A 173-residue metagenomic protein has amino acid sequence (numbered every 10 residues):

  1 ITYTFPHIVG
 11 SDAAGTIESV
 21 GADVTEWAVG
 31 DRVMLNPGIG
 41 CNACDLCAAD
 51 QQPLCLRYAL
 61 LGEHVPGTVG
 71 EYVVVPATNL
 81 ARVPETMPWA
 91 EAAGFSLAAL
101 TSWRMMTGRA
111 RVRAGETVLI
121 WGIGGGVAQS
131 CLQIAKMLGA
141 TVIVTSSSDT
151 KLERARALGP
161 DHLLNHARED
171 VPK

Functional and structural regions predicted by a protein language model:
I1-A48, P84-M87: Glycine-rich beta-strand-centered segment in the early N-terminal region that forms part of a ligand/cofactor-binding
T2, I39-G122: NAD(P)H dinucleotide-binding glycine-rich loop of Rossmann-like/cofactor-binding domains, especially the beta1-alpha1
A28-V29, P76, A114, L138: Residue-level preference for short coil/turn positions at secondary-structure junctions
R32, E71-Y72, T141, H162: Well-ordered beta-strand positions
M87-E169: Mid-domain Rossmann-like dinucleotide-binding core that forms the NAD(H)/NADP(H) cofactor-binding site
V171-K173: Conserved amphipathic alpha-helix within the SDR
